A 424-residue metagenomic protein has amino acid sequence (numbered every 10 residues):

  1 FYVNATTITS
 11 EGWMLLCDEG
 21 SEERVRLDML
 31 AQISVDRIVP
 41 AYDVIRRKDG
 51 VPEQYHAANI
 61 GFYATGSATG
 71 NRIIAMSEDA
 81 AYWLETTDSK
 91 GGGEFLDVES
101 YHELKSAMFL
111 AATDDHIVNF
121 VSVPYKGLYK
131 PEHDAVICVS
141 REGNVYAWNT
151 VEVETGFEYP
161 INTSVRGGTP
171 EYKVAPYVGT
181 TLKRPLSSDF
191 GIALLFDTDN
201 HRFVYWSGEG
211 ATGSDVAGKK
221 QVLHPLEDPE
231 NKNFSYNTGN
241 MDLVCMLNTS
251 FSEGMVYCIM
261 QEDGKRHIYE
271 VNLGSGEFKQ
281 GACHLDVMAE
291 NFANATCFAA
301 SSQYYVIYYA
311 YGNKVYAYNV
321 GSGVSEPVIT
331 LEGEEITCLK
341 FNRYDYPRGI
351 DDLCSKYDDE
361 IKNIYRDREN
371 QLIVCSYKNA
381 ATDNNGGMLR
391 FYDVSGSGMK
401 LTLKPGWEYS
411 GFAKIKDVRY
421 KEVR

Functional and structural regions predicted by a protein language model:
F1-T9: Beta-strand-enriched, solvent-exposed domains that form extended recognition/catalytic surfaces
C17-E103: Beta-propeller domains
E19-E23, A80-Y82, G143-V145, D199-H201 (+3 more regions): Short glycine/acidic-enriched loop and turn motifs that connect beta-strands
L30-V35, T150-V153, E209-G210, V271-G276 (+2 more regions): Short loop/turn segments that connect beta-strands within beta-propeller blades
V51-A57, P229-M241, A289-A295, E332-D358 (+1 more regions): Repeat-based blade/solenoid architectures
D97-K314: Acidic, serine/threonine- and glycine-rich low-complexity intrinsically disordered segments that serve as flexible
E262-N385: Intrinsically disordered, low-complexity segments enriched in Gly and acidic/Ser/Thr residues that form flexible
E360-R424: Blade-level signature of beta-propeller repeat domains, shared across WD40, Kelch, NHL, RCC1 and BNR/Asp-box propellers
